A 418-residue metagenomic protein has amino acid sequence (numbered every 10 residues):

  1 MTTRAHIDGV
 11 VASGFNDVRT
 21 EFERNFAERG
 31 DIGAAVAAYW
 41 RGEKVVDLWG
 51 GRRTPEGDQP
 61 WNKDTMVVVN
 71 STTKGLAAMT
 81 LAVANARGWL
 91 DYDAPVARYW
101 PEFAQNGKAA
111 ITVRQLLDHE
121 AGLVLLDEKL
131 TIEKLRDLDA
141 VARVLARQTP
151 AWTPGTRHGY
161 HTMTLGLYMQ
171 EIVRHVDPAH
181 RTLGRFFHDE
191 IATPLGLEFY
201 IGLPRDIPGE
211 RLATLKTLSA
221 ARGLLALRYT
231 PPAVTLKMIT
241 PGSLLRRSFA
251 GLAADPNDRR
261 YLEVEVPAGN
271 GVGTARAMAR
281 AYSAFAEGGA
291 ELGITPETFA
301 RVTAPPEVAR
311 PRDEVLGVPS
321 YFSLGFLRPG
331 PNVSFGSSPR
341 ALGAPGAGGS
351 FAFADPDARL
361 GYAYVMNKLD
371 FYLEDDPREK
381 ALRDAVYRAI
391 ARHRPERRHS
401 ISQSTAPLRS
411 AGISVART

Functional and structural regions predicted by a protein language model:
M1-F15, V318, L324: Short, compositionally biased leader-like segments
H6-V69, D91: Short, conserved catalytic-motif segment at the N-terminal edge
G42-E43, V68-W89, L116, H161-I191 (+2 more regions): Alpha-helical scaffold elements that line and support the substrate/ligand-binding pocket of soluble hydrolases
K44-L48, A352-F353, R359-K368: Short, well-ordered beta-strand elements
N62, Q148-G155, G166-Q170, D258-P267: Flexible glycine/proline-enriched surface loops and loop-helix/loop-strand junctions
K63, V68-T72, A86-E128, A146-R147 (+4 more regions): Active-site helix/loop module of the DD-peptidase/beta-lactamase fold, centered on the serine-lysine SxxK catalytic
T217-A275, A304-D357, H393-R397, S402: Active-site Gly/Thr loop motif
V266, E287-A290, T303-P311, Y372-T418: Short, gly/Ser/Thr-rich active-site loops of penicillin-recognizing serine hydrolases
